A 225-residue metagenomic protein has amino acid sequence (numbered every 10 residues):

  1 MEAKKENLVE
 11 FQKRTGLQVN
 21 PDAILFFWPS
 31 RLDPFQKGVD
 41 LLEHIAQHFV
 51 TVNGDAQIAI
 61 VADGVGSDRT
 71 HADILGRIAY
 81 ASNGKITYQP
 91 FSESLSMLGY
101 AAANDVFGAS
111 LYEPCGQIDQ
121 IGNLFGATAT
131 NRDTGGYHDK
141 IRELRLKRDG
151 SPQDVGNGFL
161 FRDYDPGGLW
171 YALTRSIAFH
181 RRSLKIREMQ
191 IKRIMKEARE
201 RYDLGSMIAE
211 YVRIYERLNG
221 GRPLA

Functional and structural regions predicted by a protein language model:
M1-D22, W170-K185, K196: Glycine-rich phosphate/pyrophosphate-binding loop and adjacent beta-alpha nucleotide/cofactor-binding cores
Q18-Q36: Conserved donor-binding/catalytic core segment of Leloir-type glycosyltransferases
P34-Q47: A conserved mid-protein helix/loop that constitutes part of the nucleotide-sugar donor-binding site
N53-L98, V155: Nucleotide-activated donor-binding/catalytic signature segment of Leloir-type glycosyltransferases, i.e., the conserved
L98-M189, A198: Catalytic binding pocket for nucleotide-activated donors in carbohydrate/polymer assembly enzymes
R182-R213: A charged, aromatic-enriched C-terminal amphipathic alpha-helix characteristic of glycosyltransferases across folds
